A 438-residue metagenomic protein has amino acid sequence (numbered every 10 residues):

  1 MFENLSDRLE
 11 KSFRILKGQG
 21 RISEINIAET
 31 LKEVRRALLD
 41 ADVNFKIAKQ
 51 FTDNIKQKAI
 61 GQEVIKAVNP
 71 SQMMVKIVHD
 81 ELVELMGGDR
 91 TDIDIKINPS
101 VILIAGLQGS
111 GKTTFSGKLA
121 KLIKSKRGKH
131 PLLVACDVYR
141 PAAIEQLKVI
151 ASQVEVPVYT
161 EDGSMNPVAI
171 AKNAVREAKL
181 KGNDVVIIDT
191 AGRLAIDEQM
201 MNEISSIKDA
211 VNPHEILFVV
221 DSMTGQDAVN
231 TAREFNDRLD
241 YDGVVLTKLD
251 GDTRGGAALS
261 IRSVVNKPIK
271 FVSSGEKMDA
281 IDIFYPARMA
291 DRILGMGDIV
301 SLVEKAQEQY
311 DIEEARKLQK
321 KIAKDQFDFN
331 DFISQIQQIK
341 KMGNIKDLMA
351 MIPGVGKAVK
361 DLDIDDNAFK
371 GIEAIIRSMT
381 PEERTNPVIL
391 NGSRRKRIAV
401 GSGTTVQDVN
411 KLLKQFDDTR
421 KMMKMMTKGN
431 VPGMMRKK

Functional and structural regions predicted by a protein language model:
F2-Q19, R288-K438: Long amphipathic alpha-helical segments used for membrane anchoring, targeting, substrate engagement, or oligomerization
S6-R8, I25-R35, A280-I281, P387-S393: Short acidic alpha-helix initiation/capping motifs at coil-to-helix transition points, especially at protein N-termini
L9-C136, A143-S164, I170-I188: Primarily NTPase-proximal linker/entry elements flanking Walker-type ATP/GTP-binding cores
L16, D42, V78, L107 (+9 more regions): Residue-level signature of catalytic and energy-coupling elements of molecular machines, predominantly ATP/GTP-dependent
Q19, N26, D92-K96, A105-Q108 (+14 more regions): Replace "in large, NTP-powered and nucleic-acid-processing enzymes" with "in large, NTP-powered factors and other
L39-D40, Q57-I60, V83, G87 (+7 more regions): Generic secondary-structure signature for well-ordered alpha-helical cores
E161-N166, V220-T224: Conserved helicase motor
A171-V175, N183, A195, Q199-D209 (+1 more regions): Conserved phosphate-handling catalytic cores of large alpha/beta enzymes
